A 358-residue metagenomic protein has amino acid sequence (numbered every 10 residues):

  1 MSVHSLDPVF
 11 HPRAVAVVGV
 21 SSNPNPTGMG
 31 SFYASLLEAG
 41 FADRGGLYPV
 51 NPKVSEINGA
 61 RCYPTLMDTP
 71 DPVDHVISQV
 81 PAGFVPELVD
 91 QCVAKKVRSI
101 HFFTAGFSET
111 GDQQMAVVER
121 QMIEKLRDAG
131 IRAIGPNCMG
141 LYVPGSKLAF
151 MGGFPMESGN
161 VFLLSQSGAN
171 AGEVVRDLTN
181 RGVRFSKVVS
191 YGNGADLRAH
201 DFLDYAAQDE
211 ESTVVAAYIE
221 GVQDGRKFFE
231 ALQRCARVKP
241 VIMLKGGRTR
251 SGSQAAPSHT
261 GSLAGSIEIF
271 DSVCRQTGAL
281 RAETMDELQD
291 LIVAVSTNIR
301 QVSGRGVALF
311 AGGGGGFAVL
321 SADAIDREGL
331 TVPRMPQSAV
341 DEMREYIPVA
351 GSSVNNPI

Functional and structural regions predicted by a protein language model:
M1-I358: Catalytic-core regions of core metabolic enzymes, especially those transforming organic acids/acyl-group intermediates
